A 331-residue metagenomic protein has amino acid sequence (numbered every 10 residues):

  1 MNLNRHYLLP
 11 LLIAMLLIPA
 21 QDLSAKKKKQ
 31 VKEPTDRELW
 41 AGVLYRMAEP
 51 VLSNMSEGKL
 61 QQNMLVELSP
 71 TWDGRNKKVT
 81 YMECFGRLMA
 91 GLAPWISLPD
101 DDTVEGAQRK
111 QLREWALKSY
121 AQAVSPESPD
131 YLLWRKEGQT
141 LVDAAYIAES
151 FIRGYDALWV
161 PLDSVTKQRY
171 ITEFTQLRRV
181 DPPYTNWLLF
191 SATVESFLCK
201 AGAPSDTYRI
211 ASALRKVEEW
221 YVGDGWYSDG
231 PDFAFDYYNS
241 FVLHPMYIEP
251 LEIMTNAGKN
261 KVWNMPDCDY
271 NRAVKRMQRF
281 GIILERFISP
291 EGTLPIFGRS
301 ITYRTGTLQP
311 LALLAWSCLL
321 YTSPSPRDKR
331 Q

Functional and structural regions predicted by a protein language model:
M1-K28: Bacterial Sec-dependent N-terminal signal peptides
K26-C84, P94, E114-K118: Low-complexity, Ser/Thr/Pro/Gly-enriched N-terminal "stalk/linker" regions
Y81-M82, L92-W95, R109-M277, R286-A312: Aromatic-lined, polymer-binding surfaces characteristic of secreted/periplasmic polysaccharide-degrading enzymes
L313-S317: Loop/turn-rich, solvent-exposed surfaces of beta-rich toroidal or solenoidal domains
Y321-Q331: Single conserved hydrophobic/aromatic residue that forms the stacking wall/gate of nucleotide- or nucleobase-binding
